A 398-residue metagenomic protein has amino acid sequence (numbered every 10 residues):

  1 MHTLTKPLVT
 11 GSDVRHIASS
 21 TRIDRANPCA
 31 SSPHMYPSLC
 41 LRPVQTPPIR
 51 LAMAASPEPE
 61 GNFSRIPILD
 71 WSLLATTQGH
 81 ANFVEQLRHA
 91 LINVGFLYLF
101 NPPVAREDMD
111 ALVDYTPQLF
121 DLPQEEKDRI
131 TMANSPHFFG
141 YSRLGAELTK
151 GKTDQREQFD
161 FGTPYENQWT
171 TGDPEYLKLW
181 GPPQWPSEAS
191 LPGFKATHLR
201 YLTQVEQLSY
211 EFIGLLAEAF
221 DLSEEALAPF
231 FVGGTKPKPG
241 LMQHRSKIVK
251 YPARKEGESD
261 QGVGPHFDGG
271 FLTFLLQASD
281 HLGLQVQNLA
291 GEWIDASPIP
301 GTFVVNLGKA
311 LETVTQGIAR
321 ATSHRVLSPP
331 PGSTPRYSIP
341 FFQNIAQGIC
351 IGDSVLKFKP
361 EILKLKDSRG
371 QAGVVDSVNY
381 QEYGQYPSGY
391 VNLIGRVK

Functional and structural regions predicted by a protein language model:
M1-S38, P43-Q45: Intrinsically disordered, low-complexity basic segments at termini and long loops, enriched in Pro/Gly and/or Arg/Ser
H2-P7, Y36-K398: Peripheral, non-catalytic segments flanking oxidoreductase cores
